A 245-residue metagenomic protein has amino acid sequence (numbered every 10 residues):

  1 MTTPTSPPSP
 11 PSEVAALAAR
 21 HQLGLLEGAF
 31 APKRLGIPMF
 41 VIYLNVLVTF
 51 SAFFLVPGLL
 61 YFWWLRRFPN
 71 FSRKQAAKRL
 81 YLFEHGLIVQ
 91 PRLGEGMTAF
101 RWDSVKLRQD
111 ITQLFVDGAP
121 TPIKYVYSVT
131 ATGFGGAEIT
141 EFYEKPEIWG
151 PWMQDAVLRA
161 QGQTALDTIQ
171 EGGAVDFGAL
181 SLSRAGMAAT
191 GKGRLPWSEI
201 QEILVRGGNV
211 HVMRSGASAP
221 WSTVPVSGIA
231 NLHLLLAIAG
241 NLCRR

Functional and structural regions predicted by a protein language model:
M1-F50, E95-F142: N-terminal membrane-targeting/pre-transmembrane regions
T2-P4, S104-G172, S198-R245: Acidic, Ser/Thr- and proline-rich intrinsically disordered linker/docking segments of eukaryotic scaffolds
L17, A156-L158, K192-P196: Short, mixed-charge, low-aromatic patches
F40-V46, W63, A165-I169: Short low-complexity stretches enriched in small and charged residues
N45-Y61: Short hydrophobic membrane-inserting alpha-helices and related fusion/pore-forming segments
V56-P57, E95, F142, T190: Intrinsically disordered, low-complexity regions enriched in Ser/Pro/Gly/Gln/His and often acidic
L60-Y61, A99, P146-W149, R194 (+1 more regions): Intrinsically disordered regions, especially transient/low-confidence alpha-helical propensity segments and coil-helix
L65-W102, T164-L195, E202, R206-N209: Conserved beta-hairpin
